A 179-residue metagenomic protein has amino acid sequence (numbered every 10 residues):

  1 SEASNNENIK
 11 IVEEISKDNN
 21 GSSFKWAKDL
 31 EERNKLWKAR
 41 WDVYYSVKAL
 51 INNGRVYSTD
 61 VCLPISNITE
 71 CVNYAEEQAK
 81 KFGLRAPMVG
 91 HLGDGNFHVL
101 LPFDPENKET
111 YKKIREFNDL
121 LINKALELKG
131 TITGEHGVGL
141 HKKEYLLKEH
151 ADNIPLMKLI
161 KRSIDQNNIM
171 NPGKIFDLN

Functional and structural regions predicted by a protein language model:
S1-K113, F117, K124, L128: C-terminal substrate-recognition/cap domain of FAD-linked oxidoreductases
K25-A39, I132-L147, L178-N179: Short proline/glycine- and acidic-rich turn/helix-capping motifs at secondary-structure junctions
L92-F97, I132, G139-H141, N167 (+1 more regions): Gly/Ser/Thr-rich beta-alpha loop segments that engage phosphate groups in nucleotides
V99, L121, H136, I160 (+1 more regions): Hydrophobic, well-ordered secondary-structure elements that form the walls of internal hydrophobic environments
I114-N118, I154-M157: Short amphipathic alpha-helical surface patches that serve as generic macromolecular interface elements
L120-T131, L147-K148, R162: Short basic/hydrophobic patches in alpha-helices and adjacent helix-turn junctions that form amphipathic surface motifs
L126-V138, A151, Q166-M170: Alpha-helix capping/hinge segments and adjacent helical runs
K142-N179: Activity-critical C-terminal alpha-helical subdomain
